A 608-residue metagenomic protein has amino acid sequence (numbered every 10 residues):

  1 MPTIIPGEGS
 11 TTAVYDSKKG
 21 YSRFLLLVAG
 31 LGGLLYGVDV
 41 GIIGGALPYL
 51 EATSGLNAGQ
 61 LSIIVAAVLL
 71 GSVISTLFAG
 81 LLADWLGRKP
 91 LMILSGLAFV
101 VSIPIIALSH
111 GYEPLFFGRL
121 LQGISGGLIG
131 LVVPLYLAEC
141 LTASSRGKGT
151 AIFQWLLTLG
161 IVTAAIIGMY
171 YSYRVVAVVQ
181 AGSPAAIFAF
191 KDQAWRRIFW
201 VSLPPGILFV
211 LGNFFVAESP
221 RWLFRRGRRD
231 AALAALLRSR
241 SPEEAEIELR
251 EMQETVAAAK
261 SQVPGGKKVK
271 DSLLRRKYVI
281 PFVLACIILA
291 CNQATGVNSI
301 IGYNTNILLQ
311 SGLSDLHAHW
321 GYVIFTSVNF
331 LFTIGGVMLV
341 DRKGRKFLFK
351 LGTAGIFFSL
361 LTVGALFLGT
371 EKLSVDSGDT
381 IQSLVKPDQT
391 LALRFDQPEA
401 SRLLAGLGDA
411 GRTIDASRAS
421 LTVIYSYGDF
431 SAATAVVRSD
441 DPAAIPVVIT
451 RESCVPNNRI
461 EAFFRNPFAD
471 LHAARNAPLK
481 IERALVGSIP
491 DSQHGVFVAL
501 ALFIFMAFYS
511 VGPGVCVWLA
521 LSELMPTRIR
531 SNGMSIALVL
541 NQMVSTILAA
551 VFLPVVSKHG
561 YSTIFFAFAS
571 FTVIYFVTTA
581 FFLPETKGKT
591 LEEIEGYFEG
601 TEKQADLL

Functional and structural regions predicted by a protein language model:
P2-E248, E254-L608: Transmembrane-helix signature of 12-pass secondary carriers
